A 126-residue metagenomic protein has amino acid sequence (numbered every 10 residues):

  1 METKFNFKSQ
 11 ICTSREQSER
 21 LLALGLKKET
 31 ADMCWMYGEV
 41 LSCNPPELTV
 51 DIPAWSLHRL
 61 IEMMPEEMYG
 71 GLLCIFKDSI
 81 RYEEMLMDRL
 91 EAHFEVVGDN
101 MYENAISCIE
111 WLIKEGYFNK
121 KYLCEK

Functional and structural regions predicted by a protein language model:
M1-K126: Glycine-rich anion-binding surface patch
